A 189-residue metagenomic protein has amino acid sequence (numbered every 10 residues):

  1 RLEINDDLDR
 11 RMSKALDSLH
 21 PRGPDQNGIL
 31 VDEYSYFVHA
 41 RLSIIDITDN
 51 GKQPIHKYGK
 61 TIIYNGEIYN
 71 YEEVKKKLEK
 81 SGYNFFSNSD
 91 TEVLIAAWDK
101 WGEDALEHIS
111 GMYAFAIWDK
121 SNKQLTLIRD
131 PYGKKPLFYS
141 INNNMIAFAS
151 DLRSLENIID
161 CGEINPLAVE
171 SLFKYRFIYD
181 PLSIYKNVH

Functional and structural regions predicted by a protein language model:
R1-H189: Cysteine-centered catalytic environments shared across enzyme families
